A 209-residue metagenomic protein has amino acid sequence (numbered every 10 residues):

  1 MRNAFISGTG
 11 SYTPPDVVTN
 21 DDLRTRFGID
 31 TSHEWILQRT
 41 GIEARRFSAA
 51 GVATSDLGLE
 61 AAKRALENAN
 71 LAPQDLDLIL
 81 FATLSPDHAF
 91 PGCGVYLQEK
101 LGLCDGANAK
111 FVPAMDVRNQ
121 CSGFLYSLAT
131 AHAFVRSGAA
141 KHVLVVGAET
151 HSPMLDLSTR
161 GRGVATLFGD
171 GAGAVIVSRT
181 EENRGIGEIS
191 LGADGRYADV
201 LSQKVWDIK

Functional and structural regions predicted by a protein language model:
M1-A50, T159-K209: Condensing-enzyme catalytic core mediating Claisen C-C bond formation in acyl metabolism
S7, A82, R118, V143-E149 (+3 more regions): Short beta-strand segments
T13, P86-H88, H151-P153: Short, active-site-adjacent cap segments at secondary-structure transitions
V17-V18, F90-G92, M154-T159: Short acidic, glycine/serine/threonine-rich loops at helix termini
D30-D56, L84-H142, A148: Conserved catalytic cysteine-centered active-site region of acyl-thioester-dependent Claisen-condensing enzymes
A61-D77: Phosphate/pyrophosphate-binding loops at sites that engage ATP/ADP/AMP, CoA/4′-phosphopantetheine, polyphosphate
D77-L84: Short glycine-rich or small-residue beta-strand-to-loop segments that form or flank ligand, phosphate, metal/Fe-S
R136-G171: Flexible, glycine-rich active-site loops centered on histidine and acidic residues that chelate a metal or position
